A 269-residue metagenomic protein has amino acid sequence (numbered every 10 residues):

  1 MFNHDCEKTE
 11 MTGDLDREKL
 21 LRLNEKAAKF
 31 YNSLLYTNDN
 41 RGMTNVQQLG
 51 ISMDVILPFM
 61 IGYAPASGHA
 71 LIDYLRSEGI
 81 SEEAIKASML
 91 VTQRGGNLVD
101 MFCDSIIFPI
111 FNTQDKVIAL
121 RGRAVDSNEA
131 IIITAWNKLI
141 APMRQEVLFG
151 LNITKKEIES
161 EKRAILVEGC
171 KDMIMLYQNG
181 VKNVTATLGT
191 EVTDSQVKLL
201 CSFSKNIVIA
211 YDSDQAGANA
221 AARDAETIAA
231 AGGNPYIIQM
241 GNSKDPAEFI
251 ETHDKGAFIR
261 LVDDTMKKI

Functional and structural regions predicted by a protein language model:
M1-S88, S105: Non-catalytic accessory segments of DNA primases and related replication-initiation nucleases
R17-K29, N152-S160, Q196-A210: Long, low-complexity, intrinsically disordered polar/charged segments
L35, D126, I132-E157: Juxtadomain coupling helices with adjacent low-complexity linkers
V55, V117-A119, A124-I140, A164 (+1 more regions): TOPRIM fold recognition
A64, V99-D100, M143: Residue-level marker of regulatory loop/turn positions in helix-turn-helix DNA-binding domains and in histidine
R76, F111-N112: Core beta-strand residues in small-molecule sensory/regulatory alpha/beta domains
R76-C103, N152-K162: Short, basic/aromatic recognition patches
S105-F111: A short, hydrophobic, proline-anchored segment that marks a local hinge/packing element in signaling and regulatory
